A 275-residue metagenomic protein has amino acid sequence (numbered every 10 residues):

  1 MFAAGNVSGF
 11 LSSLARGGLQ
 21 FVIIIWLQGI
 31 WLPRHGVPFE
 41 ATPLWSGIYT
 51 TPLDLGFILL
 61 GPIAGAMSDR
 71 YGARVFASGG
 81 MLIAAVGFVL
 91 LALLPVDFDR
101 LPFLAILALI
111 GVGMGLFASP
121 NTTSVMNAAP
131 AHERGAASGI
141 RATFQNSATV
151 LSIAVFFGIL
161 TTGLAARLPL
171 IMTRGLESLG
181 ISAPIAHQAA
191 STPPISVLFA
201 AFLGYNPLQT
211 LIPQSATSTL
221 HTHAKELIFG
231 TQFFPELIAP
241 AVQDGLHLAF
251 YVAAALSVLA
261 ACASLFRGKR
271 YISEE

Functional and structural regions predicted by a protein language model:
M1-A136, S152: Transmembrane core module of solute transporters
M1-A3, P33, V150, A165 (+2 more regions): A general structural signal for well-ordered secondary-structure junctions
S8-F10, L19, F103-I195, F199 (+2 more regions): Small-residue-rich alpha-helical segments with characteristic i,i+4
G29-L44, L170-I185, I228-A239: Short helix-coil transition/hinge motifs at the ends and kinks of transmembrane helices, capturing the brief
I63, L90-L94, V155, L160 (+1 more regions): Residue-level signal for alpha-helical transmembrane segments in multi-pass membrane proteins
D69-R74, M81, Q188-E275: Transmembrane-helix exit segments and adjacent C-terminal regions of multi-pass membrane proteins
L91-F98, L164-M172, G268-I272: Transmembrane helices with small-residue packing motifs
